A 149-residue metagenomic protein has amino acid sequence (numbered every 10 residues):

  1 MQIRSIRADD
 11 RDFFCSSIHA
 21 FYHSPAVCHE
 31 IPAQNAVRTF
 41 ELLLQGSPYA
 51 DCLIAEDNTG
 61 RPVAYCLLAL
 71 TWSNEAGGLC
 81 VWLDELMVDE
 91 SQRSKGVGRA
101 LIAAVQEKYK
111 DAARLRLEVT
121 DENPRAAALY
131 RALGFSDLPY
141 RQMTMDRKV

Functional and structural regions predicted by a protein language model:
Q2-S16: A short beta-loop-alpha structural element at the N-terminal edge of CoA-dependent acyl/N-acetyltransferase catalytic
I18-L42: Conserved GNAT-fold acetyl-CoA-binding loop/helix
L42-I54: A short helix-loop-beta-strand connector motif used in the catalytic cores of GNAT acetyltransferases and, in some
C52-I54, R61-L70, M87: Conserved beta-strand in the GNAT
D84-R93: A short, internal acetyl-CoA/4′-phosphopantetheine-binding micro-motif in the GNAT/acyltransferase core
Q92-A104: Conserved acetyl-CoA pyrophosphate-binding loop and the N-cap/start of the following alpha-helix in GNAT-like
R99, D121-P139: Conserved active-site alpha-helix within GNAT-family acetyltransferase domains
Y109-V119: Conserved GNAT acetyl-CoA-binding A-motif
